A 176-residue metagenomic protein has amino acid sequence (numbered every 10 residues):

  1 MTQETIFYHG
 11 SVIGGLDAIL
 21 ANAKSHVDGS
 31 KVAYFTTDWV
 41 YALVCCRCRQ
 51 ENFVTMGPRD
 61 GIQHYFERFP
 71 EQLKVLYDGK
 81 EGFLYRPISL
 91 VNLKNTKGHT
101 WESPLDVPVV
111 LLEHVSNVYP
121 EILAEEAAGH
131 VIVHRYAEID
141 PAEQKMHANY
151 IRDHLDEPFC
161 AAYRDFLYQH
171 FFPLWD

Functional and structural regions predicted by a protein language model:
M1-S30, R47-C48: ADP-ribose/NAD+-binding catalytic cleft of ART/PARP-like enzymes
T2, G29-K31, L43-D176: Conserved NAD+-utilizing ADP-ribose enzyme module
G15, Y41-A42: Short phosphate-engaging motifs
D38: Short, conserved phosphate/pyrophosphate- and ester-handling motifs at nucleotide-, phospho-/glycolipid
